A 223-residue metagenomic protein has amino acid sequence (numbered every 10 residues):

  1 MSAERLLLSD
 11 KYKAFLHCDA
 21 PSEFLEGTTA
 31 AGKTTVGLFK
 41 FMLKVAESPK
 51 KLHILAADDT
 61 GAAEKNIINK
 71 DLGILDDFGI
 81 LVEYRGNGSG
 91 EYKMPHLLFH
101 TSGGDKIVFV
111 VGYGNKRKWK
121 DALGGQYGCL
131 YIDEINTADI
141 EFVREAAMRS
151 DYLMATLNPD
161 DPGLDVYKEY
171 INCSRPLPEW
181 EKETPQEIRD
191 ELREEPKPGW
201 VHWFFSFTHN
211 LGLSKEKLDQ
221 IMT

Functional and structural regions predicted by a protein language model:
M1-T223: Phosphate/NTP-binding elements of NTP-utilizing enzymes
